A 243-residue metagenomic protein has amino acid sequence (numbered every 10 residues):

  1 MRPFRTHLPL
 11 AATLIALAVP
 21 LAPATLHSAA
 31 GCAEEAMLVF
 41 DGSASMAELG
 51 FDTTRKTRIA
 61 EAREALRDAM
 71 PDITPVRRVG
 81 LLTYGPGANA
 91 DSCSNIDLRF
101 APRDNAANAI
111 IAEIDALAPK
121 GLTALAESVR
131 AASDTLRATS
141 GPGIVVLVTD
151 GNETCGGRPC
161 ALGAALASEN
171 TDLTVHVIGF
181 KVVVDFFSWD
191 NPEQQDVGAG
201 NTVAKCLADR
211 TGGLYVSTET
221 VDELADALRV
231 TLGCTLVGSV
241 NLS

Functional and structural regions predicted by a protein language model:
R2-H7, A18-F51, F100-P102, V237: Acidic, polar low-complexity linker/tail segments
A33-A36, M46-V79, F100-A106, A118: …and closely analogous acidic/polar surface helices at protein-protein or active-site interfaces in A-domain-like
A33-E35, P75-V79, T139-I144, E169-H176 (+1 more regions): Loop/turn elements at helix/coil->beta-strand transitions in domains of secreted/extracellular proteins
F40-S43, A62, L81, A132 (+4 more regions): DG-centered beta-turn motif at the end of beta-strands
G80-D91: Acidic helix-start/capping segments at beta-turn-to-alpha-helix junctions
N89, N95-G143, E153-G157, G179-F187 (+2 more regions): Von Willebrand factor
A116-L117, N152-R210, T218: VWA/integrin I-like adhesion module and closely mimicked acidic/polar interface patches used
V175, D209, L214-S243: C-terminal "exit" segments of structured domains
